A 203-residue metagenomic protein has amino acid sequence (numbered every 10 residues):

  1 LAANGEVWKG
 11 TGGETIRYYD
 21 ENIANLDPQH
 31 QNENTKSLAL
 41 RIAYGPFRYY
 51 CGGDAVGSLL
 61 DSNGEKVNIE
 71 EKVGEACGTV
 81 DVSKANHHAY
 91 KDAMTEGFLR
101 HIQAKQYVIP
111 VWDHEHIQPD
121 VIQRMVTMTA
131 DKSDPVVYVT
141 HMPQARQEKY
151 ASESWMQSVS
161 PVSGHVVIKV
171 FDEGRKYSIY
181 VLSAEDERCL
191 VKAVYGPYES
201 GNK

Functional and structural regions predicted by a protein language model:
L1-S62, T129-K203: Flexible, acidic/histidine-containing loops and adjacent segments that form or flank the divalent-metal
L26-S37, V56-S158: Cap/insert and terminal regions of metallo-dependent hydrolase folds
